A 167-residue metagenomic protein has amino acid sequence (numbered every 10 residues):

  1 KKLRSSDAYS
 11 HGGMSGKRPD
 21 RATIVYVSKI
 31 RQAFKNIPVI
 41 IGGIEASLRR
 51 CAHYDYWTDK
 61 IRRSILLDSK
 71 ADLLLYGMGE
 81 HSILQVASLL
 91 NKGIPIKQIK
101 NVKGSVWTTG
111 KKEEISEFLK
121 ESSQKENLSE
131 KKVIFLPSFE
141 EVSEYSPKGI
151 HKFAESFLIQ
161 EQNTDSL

Functional and structural regions predicted by a protein language model:
K1-S166: Glycine-rich beta-alpha loop elements in corrinoid/cobalamin-binding modules across cobalamin-dependent enzymes
